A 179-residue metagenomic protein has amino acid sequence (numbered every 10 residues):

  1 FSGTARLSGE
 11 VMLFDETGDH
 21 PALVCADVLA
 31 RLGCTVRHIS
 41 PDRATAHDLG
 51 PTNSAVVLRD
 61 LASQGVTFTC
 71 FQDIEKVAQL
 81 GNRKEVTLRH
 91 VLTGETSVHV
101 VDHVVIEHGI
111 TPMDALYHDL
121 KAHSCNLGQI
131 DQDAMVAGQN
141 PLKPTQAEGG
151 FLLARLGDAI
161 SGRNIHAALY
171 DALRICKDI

Functional and structural regions predicted by a protein language model:
F1-G33, K121-N164: Glycine-rich dinucleotide-binding loop and its adjacent helix/turn
L7-S8, R31-M135: A Rossmann-like FAD-binding core segment of flavoenzymes
S8, E16-T17, A22, Q79 (+4 more regions): Generic hydrophobic/packing signal
H20, V24, T52, V56 (+4 more regions): Conserved active-site and cofactor/substrate-binding residues in soluble primary-metabolism enzymes
C25-I39, H166-I179: Internal hydrophobic alpha-helix adjacent to the cofactor/substrate pocket in enzyme cavities
